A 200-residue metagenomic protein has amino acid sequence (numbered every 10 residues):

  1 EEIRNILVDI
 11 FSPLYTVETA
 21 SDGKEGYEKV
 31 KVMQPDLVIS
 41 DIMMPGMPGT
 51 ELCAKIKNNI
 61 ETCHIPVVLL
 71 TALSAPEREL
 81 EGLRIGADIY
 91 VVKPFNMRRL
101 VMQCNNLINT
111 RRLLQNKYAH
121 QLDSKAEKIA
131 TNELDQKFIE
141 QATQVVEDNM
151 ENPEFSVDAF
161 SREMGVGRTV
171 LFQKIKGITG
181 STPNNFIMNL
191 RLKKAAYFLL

Functional and structural regions predicted by a protein language model:
L14-S21, K29: Short hydrophobic/Thr-rich beta-strand motif most characteristic of the beta2 strand and flanking loop of CheY-like
V32, G177-L200: Terminal helix-turn-helix DNA-binding modules in bacterial transcription factors
M33-I39: Active-site beta3 strand of CheY-like receiver
M44: Receiver (REC) domain active-site loop signature in two-component systems and cognate sites in sensor histidine kinases
F95-C104, I108: C-terminal output helix
